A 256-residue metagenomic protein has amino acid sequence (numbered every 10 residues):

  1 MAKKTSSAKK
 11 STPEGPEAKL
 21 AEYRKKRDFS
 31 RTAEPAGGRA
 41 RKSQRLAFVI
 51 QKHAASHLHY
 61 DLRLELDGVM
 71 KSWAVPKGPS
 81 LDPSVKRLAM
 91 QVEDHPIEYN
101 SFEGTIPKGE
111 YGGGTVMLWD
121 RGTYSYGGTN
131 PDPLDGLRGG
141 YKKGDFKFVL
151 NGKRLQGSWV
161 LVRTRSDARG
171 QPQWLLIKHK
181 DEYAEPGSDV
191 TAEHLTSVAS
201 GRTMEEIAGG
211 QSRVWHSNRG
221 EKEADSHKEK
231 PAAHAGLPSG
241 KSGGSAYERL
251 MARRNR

Functional and structural regions predicted by a protein language model:
A2-R256: Catalytic cores of nucleic-acid ligases and guanylyltransferases
